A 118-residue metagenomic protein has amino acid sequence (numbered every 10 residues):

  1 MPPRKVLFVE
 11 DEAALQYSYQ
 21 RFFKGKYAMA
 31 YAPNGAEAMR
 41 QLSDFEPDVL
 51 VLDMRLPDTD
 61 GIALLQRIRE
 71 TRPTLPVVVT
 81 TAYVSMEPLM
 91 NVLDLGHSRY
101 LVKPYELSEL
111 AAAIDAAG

Functional and structural regions predicted by a protein language model:
P3-A14, Y19, L50: Conserved acidic segment of CheY-like receiver
A13-Y31: Two-component/phosphorelay signaling modules centered on CheY-like receiver
Y31-V49: Acidic, metal-coordinating helix/loop segments flanking the phosphotransfer/catalytic sites of two-component signaling
N34, D60-A63: Acidic catalytic/metal-coordinating carboxylates
A63, V84-L101: Alpha4 helix (beta4-alpha4-beta5 surface) of REC/receiver domains from two-component response regulators
Y105-D115: C-terminal output helix
